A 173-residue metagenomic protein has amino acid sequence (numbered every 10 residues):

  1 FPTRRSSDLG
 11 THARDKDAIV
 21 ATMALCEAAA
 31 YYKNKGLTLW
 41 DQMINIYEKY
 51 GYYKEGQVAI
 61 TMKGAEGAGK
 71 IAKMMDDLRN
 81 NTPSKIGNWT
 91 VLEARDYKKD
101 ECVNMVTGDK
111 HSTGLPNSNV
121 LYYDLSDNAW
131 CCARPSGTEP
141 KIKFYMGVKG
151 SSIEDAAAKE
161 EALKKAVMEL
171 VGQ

Functional and structural regions predicted by a protein language model:
R4-R134, K141-Y145, S152-A157, K164-Q173: Phosphate-binding and adjacent anionic-ligand microenvironments
